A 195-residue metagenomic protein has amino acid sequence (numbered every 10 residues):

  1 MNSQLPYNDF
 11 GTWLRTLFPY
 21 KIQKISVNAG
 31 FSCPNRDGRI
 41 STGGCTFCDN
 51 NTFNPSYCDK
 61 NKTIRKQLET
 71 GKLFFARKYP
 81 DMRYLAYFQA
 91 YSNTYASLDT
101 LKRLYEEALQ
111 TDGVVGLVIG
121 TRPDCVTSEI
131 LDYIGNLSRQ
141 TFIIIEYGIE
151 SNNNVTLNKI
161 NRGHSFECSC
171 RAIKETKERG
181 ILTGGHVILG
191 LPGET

Functional and structural regions predicted by a protein language model:
M1-Y84: N-terminal [4Fe-4S]-dependent radical SAM core
R36, A90-L98, G190-T195: Active-site mouth loops of central-metabolism enzymes
N51-G71, F75-L98, G113-V126, T141-S169: Core AdoMet radical
N61, L98-K102, S128-L131, T195: Conserved strand-to-helix beginnings and helix N-cap segments that scaffold or border functional pockets
F75-Y79, Y105-D112, D132-F142, K174-E178: Acidic (Asp/Glu)-rich catalytic clusters
T111-L117, L182-G185: Short, surface-exposed connector motifs at secondary-structure boundaries
L157-K159, A172-G180: Glycine-rich phosphate/oxyanion-binding loops and their immediately adjacent helices within cytosolic catalytic domains
T176-T195: Conserved strand-turn element in the central/C-terminal portion of the radical SAM core barrel that lines
